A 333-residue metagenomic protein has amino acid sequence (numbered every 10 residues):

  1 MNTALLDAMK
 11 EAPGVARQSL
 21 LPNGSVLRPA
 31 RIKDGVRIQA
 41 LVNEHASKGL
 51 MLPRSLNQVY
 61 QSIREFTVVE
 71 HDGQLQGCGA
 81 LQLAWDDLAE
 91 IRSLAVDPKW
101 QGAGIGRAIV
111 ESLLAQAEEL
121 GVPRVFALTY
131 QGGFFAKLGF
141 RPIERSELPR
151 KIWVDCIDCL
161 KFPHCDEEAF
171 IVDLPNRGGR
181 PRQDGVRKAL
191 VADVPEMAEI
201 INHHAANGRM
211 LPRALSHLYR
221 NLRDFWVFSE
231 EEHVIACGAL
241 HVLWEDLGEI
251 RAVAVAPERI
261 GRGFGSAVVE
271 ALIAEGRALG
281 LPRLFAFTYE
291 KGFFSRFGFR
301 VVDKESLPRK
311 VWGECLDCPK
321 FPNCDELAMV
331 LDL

Functional and structural regions predicted by a protein language model:
L5-L52, E70, E167-A169, N176-L211 (+2 more regions): Short amphipathic alpha-helix that is part of the acyltransferase structural core
S25-V26, E119-V125, D184-G185, A278-L284: Short active-site oxyanion
A30, L94-V96, A189, V253-V255: Hydrophobic adenine-recognition pocket in adenosine-nucleotide-binding enzymes
P53-E65, H71, G77-L94, L211-F225 (+2 more regions): A conserved beta-strand-loop-helix scaffold within acyl/acetyltransferase catalytic domains
V96, G102-A115, A127, V255 (+2 more regions): Conserved acetyl-CoA-binding loop-helix of GNAT-fold acetyltransferases
P123, T129-I157, P282, T288-C315: Conserved active-site alpha-helix within GNAT-family acetyltransferase domains
L148-Q183, L307-L333: C-terminal "cap" of GNAT-fold acetyltransferases
